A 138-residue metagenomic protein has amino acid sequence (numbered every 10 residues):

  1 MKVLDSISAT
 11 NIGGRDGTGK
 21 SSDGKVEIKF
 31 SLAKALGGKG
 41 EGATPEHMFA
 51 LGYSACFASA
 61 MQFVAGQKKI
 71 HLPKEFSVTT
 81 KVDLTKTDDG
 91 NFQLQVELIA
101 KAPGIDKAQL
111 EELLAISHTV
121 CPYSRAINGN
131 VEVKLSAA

Functional and structural regions predicted by a protein language model:
M1-L51, A58-A138: Extended beta-strand/beta-hairpin segments
